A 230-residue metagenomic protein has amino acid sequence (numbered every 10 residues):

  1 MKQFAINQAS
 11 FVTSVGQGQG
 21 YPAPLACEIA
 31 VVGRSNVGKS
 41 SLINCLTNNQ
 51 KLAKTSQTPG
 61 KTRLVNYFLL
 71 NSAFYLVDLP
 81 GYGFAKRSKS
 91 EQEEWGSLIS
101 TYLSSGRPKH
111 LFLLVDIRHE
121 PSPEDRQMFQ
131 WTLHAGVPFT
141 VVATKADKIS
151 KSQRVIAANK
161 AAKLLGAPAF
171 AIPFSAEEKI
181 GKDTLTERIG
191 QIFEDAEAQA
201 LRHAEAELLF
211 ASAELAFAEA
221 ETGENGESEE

Functional and structural regions predicted by a protein language model:
M1-F84, F210, F217, E227-S228: Conserved G1/Walker A P-loop phosphate-binding module
I6-G16, I149-R202: Canonical P-loop GTPase G-domain recognition
T62, Q92-G96, S122, R126 (+1 more regions): Amphipathic alpha-helical transducer elements in NTP-driven molecular machines
L64-Y67, S97-S104: Conserved alpha-helical scaffold flanking the Walker A/P-loop in AAA+ ATPase domains
F68, T144, L185: Residue-level signal for inorganic ion chemistry
Y82-Q92, R118, D147-S150: Flexible beta-alpha connector loops of hexameric P-loop NTPases
S100-A169: Conserved C-terminal guanine-recognition region of P-loop GTPase G domains, centered on the G4
E197-E230: Intrinsically disordered, low-complexity terminal tails and inter-domain linkers enriched for S/T/G/P/D/E
